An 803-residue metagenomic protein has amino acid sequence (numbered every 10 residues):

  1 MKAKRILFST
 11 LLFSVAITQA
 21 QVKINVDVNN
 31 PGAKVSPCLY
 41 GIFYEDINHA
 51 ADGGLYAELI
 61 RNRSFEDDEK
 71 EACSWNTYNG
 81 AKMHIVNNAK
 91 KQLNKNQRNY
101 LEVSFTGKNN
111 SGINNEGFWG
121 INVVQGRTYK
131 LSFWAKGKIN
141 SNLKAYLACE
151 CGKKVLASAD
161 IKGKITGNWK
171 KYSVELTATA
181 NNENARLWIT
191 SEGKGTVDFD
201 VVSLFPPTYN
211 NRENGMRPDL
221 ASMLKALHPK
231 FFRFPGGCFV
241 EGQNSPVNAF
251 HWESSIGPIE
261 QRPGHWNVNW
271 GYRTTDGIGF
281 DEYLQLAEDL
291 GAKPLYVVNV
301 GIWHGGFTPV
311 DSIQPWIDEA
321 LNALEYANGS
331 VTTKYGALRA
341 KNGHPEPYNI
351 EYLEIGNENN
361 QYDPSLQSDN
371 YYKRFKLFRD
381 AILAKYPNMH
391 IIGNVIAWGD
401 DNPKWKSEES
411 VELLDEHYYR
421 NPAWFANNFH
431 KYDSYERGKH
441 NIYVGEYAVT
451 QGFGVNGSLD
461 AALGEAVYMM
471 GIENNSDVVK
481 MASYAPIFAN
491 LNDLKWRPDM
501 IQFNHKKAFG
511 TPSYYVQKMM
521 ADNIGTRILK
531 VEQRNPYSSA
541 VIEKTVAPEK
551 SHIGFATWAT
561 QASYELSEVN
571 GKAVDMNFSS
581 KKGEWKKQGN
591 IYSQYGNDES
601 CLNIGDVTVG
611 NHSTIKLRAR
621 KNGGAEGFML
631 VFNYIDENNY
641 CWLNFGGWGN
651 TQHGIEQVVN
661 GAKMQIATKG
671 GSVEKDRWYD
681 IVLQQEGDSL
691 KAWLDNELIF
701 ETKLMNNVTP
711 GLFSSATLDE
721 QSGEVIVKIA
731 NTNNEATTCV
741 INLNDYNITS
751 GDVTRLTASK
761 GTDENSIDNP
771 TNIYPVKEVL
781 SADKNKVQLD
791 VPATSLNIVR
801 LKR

Functional and structural regions predicted by a protein language model:
I42, M83-E102, V240-G279, S312-W316 (+2 more regions): Aromatic- and acidic-residue-enriched carbohydrate-binding clefts of CAZyme catalytic domains
K90-N110, G583-N603, T651-E656: Short carbohydrate-recognition loop motifs
S111, N115-A226: Extended acidic/polar, glycine-enriched regions that form or flank non-catalytic beta-rich accessory modules
A159, V659-D680: Short, aromatic/His-centered strand-loop micro-motif at the edge of beta-sheets
Y172-V174, I615-L617, R677-Q685, L690-L694: Short tryptophan-centered beta-strand motifs in secreted/extracellular beta-sheet-rich domains of glycan-recognition
L377-A381, P387-H390, W405, E412-L413 (+2 more regions): Catalytic-core region of carbohydrate-active enzymes that cleave or remodel glycosidic bonds
W558-S563, G596-E656: Secretory/extracellular carbohydrate-interaction modules and structurally similar beta-sandwich "look-alikes"
L712-N747, V753, N797-I798: Carbohydrate-binding surface patches
